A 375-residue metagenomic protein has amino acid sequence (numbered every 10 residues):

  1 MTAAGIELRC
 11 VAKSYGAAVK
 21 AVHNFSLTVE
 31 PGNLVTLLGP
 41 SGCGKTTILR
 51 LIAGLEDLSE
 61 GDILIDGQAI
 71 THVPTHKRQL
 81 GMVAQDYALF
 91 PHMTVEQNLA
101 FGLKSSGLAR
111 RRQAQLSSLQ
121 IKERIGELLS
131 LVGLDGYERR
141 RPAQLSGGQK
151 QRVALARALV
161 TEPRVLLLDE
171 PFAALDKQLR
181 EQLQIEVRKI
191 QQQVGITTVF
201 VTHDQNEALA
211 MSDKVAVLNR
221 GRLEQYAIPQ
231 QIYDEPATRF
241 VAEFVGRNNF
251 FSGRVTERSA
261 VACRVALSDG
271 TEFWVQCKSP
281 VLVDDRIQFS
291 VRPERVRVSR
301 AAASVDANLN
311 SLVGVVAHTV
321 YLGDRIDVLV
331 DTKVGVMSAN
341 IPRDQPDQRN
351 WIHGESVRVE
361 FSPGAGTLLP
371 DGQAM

Functional and structural regions predicted by a protein language model:
L38-P40: The feature captures the beta-strand-to-loop junction immediately N-terminal to the Walker
A53: Helix-to-loop junction immediately C-terminal to a conserved catalytic motif
S59-D62, R220, S252: Conserved coupling/switch loops of ABC nucleotide-binding domains, chiefly the family-specific signature
G61-A69: Conserved ABC transporter NBD signature motif
Q79-G81, Q85, L89-E243: ABC ATPase nucleotide-binding domains
N248, R258-M375: Non-catalytic connector elements of ABC transporters
